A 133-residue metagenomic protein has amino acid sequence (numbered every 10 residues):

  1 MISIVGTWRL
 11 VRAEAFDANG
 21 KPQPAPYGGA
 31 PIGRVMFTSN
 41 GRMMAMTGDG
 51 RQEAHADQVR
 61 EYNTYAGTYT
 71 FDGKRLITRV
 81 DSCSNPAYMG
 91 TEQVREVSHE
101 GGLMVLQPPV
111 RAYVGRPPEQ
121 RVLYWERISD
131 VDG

Functional and structural regions predicted by a protein language model:
M1-A66, F71-G133: Lipid interaction determinants
